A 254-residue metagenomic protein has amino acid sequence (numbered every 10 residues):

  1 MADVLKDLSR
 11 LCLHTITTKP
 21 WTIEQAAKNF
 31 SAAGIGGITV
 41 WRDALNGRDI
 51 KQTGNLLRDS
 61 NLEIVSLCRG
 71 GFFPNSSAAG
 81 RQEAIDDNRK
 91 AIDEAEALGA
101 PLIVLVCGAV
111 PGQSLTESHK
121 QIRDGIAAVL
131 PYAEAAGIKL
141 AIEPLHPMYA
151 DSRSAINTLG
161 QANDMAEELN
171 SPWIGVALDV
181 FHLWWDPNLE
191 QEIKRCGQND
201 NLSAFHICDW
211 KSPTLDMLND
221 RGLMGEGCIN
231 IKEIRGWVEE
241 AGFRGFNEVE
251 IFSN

Functional and structural regions predicted by a protein language model:
A2-D7, A27-A32, G47-L67, R89-G99 (+4 more regions): Acidic (Asp/Glu)-rich catalytic clusters
A2-I23: Boundary/entry segment of secreted carbohydrate-active catalytic domains
D3, D59, P74, A78-G175 (+1 more regions): Active-site acidic/histidine proton-transfer and metal-coordination neighborhood in alpha/beta enzyme cores
S9-T15, I38-V40, I64-R69, I103-L105 (+4 more regions): Hydrophobic faces of well-ordered beta-strands that scaffold small-molecule active sites in alpha/beta enzyme cores
I16-T22, V40-Q52, F72-A79, V110-Q113 (+5 more regions): Acidic-and-aromatic substrate-binding clefts and catalytic sites of carbohydrate-active enzymes
E24, S31-A32, G37, A127-C228 (+1 more regions): Acidic/histidine-rich catalytic cores of soluble enzymes
R42, A95, D179: Active-site beta-strand/loop signature of hydrolases that rely on acidic residues for catalysis
C228, I234-R235, R244-S253: Long hydrophobic alpha-helical segments typical of transmembrane helices together with their membrane-interfacial
